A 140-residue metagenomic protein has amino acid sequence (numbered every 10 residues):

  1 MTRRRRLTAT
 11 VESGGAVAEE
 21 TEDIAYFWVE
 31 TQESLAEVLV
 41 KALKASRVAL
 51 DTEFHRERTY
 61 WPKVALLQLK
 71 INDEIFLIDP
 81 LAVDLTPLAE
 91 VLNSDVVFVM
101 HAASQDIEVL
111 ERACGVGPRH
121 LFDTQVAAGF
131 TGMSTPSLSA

Functional and structural regions predicted by a protein language model:
M1-V48, T52: N-terminal accessory regions of nucleic-acid-interacting proteins
G14, T21-E22, Y26-W28, Q68 (+1 more regions): Active-site-proximal helix-loop-helix substrate-binding element of RNase H-like nuclease domains
E37-L39, E57, T86-A89: Short, flexible, glycine/charge-rich loop motifs used to bind or transfer phosphoryl groups or to couple energy/partner
K41, R58-Y60, G115: Sterically constrained small-residue positions within well-ordered secondary structures of folded domains
A45, K63-V64, D95-V96: Short, surface-exposed beta-edge/turn micro-motifs
E53-K70, I75: An N-terminal structural lobe/cap that precedes and organizes the functional/catalytic core across diverse proteins
